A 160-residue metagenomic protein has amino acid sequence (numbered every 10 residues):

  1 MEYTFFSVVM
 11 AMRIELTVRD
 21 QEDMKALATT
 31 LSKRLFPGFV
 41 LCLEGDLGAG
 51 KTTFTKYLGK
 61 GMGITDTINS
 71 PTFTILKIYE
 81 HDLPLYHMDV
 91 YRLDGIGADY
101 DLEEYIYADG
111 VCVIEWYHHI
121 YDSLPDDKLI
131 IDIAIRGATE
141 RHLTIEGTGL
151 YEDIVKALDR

Functional and structural regions predicted by a protein language model:
A11-A28: N-terminal pre-Walker A segment at the start of P-loop NTPase domains
I14, K60, Y105-R160: Short phosphate-coordinating micro-motif centered on Lys-Gly-acidic
L41-L43: Hydrophobic anchor at the beta1->P-loop junction of P-loop NTPases
G48: Walker A (P-loop) phosphate-binding loop of P-loop NTPases
K51: Conserved lysine of the Walker
I64-Y79: Short beta-strand-centered segment that lines the nucleotide-binding/catalytic pocket of NTP-utilizing
I78-H118: Conserved nucleotide-sensing/catalytic segment adjacent to the nucleotide-binding pocket in NTP-handling enzymes
